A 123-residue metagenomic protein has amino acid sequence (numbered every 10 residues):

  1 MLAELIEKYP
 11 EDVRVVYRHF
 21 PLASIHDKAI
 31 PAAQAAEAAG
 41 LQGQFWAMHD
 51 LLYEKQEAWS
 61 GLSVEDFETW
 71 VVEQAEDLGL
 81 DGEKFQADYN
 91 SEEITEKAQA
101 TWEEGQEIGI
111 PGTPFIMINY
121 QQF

Functional and structural regions predicted by a protein language model:
M1-E7, S63, T69-F123: C-terminal cap of thioredoxin/glutaredoxin-like
M1-E76, P111: Structural alpha/beta surface segment adjacent to cysteine/selenocysteine redox centers across thiol/disulfide enzymes
